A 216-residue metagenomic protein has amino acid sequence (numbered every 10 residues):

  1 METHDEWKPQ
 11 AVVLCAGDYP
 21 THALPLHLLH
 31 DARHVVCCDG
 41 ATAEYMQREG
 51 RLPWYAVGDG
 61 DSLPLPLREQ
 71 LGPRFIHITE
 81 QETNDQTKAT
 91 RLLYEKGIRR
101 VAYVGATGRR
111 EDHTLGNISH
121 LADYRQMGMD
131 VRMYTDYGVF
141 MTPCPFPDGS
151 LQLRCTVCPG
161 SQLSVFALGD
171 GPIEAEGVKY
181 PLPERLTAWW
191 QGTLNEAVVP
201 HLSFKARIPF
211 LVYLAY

Functional and structural regions predicted by a protein language model:
M1-R68: N-terminal beta-strand-loop-alpha-helix module at the start of alpha/beta ligand-binding or catalytic domains
E49, Y94-G97: Non-catalytic positions within long, well-ordered alpha-helices that form the structural scaffold/packing of enzyme
G72-E95: Short phosphate-binding loop-to-helix
D112-A122: Short Gly/Thr/Asp-enriched flexible loops that form oxyanion-binding sites at enzyme active sites
R125-F140: Short, acidic/small-residue loops that bind anionic groups at enzyme active sites
P143-Y216: Long, charged alpha-helical interface segments
